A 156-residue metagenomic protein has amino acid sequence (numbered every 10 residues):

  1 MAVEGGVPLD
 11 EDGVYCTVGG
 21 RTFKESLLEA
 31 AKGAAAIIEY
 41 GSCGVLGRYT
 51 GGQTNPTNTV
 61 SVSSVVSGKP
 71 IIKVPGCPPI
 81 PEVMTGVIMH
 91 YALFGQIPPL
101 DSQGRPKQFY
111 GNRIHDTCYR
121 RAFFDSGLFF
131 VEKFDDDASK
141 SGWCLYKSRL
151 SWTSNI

Functional and structural regions predicted by a protein language model:
M1-I156: Iron-sulfur-associated redox domains of electron-transfer enzymes in respiratory and anaerobic energy metabolism
